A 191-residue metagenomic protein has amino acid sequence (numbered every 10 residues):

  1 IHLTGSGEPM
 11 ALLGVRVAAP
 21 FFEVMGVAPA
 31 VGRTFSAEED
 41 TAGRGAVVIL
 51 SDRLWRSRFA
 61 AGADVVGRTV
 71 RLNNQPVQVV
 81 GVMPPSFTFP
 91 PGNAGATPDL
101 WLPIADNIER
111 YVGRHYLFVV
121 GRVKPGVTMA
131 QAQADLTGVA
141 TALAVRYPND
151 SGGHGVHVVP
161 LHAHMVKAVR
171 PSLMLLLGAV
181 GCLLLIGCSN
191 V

Functional and structural regions predicted by a protein language model:
I1-H2, P84: Generic short beta-strand segments
L3-G7, R33-T34: A short gly/proline-enriched turn/hairpin at secondary-structure junctions
A11-A37, A46-P171: Mid-to-C-terminal secondary-structure elements that act as membrane-proximal/extracytoplasmic interface segments
A37-G43, L183: Glycine-rich loop motifs involved in handling phospho/adenylate chemistry
T41-A42, D64, L175-L176: Short, flexible hinge/linker loops that cap or flank conserved catalytic cores
V169-V191: Hydrophobic alpha-helical transmembrane segments of multi-pass inner-membrane transport and secretion
